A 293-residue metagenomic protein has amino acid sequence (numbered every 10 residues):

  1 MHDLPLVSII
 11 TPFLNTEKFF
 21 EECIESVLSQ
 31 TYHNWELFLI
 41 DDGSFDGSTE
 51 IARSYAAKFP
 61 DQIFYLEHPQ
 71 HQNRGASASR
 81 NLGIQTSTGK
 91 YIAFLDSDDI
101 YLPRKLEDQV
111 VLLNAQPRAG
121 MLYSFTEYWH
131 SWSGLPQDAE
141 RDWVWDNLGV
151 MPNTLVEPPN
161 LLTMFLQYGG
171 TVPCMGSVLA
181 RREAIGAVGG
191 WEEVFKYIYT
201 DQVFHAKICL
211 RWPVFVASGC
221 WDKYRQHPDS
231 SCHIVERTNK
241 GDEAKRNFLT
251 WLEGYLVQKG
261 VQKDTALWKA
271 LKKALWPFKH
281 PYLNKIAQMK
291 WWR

Functional and structural regions predicted by a protein language model:
M1-L28: N-proximal low-complexity "stem/linker" segments adjacent to membrane-targeting elements
E21, D46-Y55, I100, R104: Acidic helix N-cap motif at the loop->helix transition within catalytic regions of sugar-transfer enzymes
S26, H33, D41-E50, Q70 (+1 more regions): A conserved acidic beta->alpha catalytic loop
P69-S87, D108: Glycine-rich, basic loop-to-helix element that forms the pyrophosphate-binding segment of sugar-nucleotide handling
Q85, V144-T238, K245: Conserved nucleotide-sugar donor-binding catalytic segment
I92: Short aromatic/hydrophobic "clamp" motif used to bind/position activated sugar donors
D96-I100, F125: The conserved acidic donor/metal-binding loop of glycosyltransferases
R104-D146: Conserved donor NDP-sugar-binding/catalytic core segment of glycosyltransferases
